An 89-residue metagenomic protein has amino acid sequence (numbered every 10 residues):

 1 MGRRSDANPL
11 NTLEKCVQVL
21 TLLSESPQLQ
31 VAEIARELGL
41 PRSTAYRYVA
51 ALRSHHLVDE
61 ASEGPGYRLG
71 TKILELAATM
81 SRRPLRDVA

Functional and structural regions predicted by a protein language model:
G2-R83, D87: N-terminal helix-turn-helix
